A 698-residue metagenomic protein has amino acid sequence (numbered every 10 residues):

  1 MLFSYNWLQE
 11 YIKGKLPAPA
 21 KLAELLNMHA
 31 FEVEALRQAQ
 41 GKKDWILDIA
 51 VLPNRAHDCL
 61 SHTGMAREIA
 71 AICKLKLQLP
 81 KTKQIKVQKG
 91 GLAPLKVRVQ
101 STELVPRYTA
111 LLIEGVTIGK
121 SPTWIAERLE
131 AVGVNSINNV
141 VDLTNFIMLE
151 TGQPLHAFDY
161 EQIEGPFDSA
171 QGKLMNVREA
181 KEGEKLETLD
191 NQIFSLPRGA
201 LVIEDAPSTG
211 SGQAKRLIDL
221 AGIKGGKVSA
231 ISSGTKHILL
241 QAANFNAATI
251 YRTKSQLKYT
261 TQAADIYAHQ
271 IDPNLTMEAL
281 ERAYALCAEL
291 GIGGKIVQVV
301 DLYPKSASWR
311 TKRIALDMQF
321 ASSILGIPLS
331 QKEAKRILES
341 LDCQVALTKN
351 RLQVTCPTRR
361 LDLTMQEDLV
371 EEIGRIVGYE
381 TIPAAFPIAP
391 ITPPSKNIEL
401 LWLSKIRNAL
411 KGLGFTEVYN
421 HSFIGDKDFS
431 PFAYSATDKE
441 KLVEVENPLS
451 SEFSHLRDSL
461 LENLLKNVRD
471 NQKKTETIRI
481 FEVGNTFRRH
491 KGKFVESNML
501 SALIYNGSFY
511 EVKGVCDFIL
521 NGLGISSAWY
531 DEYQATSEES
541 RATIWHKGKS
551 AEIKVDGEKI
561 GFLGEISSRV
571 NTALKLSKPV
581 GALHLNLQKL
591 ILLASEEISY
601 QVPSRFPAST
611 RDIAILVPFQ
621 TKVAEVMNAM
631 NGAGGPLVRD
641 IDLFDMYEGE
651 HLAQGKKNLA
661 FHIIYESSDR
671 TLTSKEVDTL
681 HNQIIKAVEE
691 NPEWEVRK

Functional and structural regions predicted by a protein language model:
M1-Y379, P383-E399, S404, N506 (+3 more regions): RNA/tRNA-interacting regions in translation and RNA-turnover enzymes
L2-F3, S340-K349, K493-V495, N506 (+1 more regions): A carboxyl-terminal module marker
D44-D48, L92-P94, Y108-A110, L174 (+12 more regions): Broad gene-expression machinery/nucleic-acid interaction feature
R55-H57, K227-V228, A247-A248, R360-D362 (+5 more regions): Short beta-strands and strand-coil junctions in structured, solvent-facing domains, enriched
K96-V99, L186-D190, I223-V228, I266 (+11 more regions): Glycine-rich, charged/polar anion/phosphate-binding loops that engage phosphate groups from diverse ligands
N176-P207, K215-I231, T381, I388-E496 (+4 more regions): Class II aminoacyl-tRNA synthetase-like tRNA-binding/catalytic domains
P273-L290, L461, N467-I478, D678-I684: His/Asp/Glu-rich mid-to-C-terminal helical/loop segments that flank catalytic regions of hydrolases
